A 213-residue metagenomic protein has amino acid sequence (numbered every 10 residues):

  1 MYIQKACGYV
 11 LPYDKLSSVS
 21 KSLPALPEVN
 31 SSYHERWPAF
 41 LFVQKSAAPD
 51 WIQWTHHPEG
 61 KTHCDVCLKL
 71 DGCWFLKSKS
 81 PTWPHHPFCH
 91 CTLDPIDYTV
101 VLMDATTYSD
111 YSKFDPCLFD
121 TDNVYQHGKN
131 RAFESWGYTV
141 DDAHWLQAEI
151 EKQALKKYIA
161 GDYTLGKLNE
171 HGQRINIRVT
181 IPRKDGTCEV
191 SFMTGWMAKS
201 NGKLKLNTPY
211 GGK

Functional and structural regions predicted by a protein language model:
M1-F88, D94-L155: Domain-core detector
S46-E59, H63-L68, Q147-K213: Functional cores of ribonucleases/endoribonucleases
T82-C89, K199-K205: Short glycine/proline-enriched turn or capping motifs at secondary-structure junctions
